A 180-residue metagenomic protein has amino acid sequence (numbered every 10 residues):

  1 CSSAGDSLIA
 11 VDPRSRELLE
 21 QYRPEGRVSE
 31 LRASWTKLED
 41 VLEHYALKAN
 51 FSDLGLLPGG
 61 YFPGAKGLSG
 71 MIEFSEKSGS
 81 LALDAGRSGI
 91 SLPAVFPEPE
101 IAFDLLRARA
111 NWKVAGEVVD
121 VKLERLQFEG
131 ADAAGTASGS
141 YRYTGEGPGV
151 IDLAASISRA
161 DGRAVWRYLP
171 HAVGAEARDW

Functional and structural regions predicted by a protein language model:
C1-G59, I72, D84-A133, P148-W180: Extended amphipathic, helix-rich lipid-handling scaffolds
G64-M71: Short, low-complexity, polybasic intrinsically disordered segments
L81: Short beta-strand segments at enzyme active-site cores
